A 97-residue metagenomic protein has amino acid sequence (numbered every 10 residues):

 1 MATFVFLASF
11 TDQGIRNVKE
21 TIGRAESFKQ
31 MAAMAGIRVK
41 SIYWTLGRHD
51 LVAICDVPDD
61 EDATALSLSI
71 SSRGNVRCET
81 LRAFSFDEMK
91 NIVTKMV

Functional and structural regions predicted by a protein language model:
M1-V97: A compositional/biophysical signature of low hydrophobicity enriched in polar/charged and small residues
